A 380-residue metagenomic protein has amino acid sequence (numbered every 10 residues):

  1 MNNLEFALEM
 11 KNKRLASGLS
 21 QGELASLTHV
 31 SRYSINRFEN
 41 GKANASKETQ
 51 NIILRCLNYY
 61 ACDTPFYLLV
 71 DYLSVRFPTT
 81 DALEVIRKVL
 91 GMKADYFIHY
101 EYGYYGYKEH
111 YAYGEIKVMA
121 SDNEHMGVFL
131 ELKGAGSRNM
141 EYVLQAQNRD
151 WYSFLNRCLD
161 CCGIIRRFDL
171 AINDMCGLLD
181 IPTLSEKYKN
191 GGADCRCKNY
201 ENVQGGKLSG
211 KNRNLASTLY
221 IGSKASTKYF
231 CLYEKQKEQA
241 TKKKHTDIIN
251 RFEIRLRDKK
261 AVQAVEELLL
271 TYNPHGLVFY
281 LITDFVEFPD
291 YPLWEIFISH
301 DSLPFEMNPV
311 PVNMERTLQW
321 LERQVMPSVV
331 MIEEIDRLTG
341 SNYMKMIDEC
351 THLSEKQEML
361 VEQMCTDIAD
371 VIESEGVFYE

Functional and structural regions predicted by a protein language model:
N2-L4, N12, A16, N58-N313 (+1 more regions): Structured, helix-rich domain cores that form ligand/interaction pockets
L8-K11, H29, S34, G210: Short alpha-helical segments used as structural interaction elements across diverse proteins
L8-L24, I52: Short basic helix-loop element that most often maps to the first helix and adjoining turn of HTH DNA-binding modules
G18-N36: Short alpha-helical DNA-recognition segment
S46-C62: DNA major-groove recognition helix of helix-turn-helix/homeodomain DNA-binding modules
